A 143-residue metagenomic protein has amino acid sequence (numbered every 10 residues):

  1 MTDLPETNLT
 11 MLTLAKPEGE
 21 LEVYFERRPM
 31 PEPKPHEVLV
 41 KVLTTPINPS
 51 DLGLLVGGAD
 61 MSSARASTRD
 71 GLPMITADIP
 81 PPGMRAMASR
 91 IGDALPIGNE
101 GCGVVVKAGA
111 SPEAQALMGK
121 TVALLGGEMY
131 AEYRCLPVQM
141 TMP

Functional and structural regions predicted by a protein language model:
M1-L9: Eukaryotic N-terminal low-complexity, Ser/Thr- and Lys/Arg-rich leader segments that predominantly function as
L14-E22: Extracellular beta-rich ligand/substrate-recognition surface
E22-F25, S89, E128: Residues that act as N-cap/strand-start positions at coil-to-secondary-structure junctions
E26, K120, E132-R134: Extracytoplasmic/periplasmic beta-strand context in beta-sandwich domains, especially the cupredoxin/COX2 CuA-binding
M30-P46, G58-G126: Glycine-rich beta-strand-centered segment in the early N-terminal region that forms part of a ligand/cofactor-binding
S50-L55: Cytochrome P450 core scaffold surrounding the K-helix E-X-X-R motif and the conserved "meander" helix-loop region
R85-M87, M140-P143: Glycine/charged-rich beta-loop-alpha catalytic/anionic-binding loops adjacent to active sites
G126-Q139: A structural motif shared across PLP-dependent enzymes of the aminotransferase-like
